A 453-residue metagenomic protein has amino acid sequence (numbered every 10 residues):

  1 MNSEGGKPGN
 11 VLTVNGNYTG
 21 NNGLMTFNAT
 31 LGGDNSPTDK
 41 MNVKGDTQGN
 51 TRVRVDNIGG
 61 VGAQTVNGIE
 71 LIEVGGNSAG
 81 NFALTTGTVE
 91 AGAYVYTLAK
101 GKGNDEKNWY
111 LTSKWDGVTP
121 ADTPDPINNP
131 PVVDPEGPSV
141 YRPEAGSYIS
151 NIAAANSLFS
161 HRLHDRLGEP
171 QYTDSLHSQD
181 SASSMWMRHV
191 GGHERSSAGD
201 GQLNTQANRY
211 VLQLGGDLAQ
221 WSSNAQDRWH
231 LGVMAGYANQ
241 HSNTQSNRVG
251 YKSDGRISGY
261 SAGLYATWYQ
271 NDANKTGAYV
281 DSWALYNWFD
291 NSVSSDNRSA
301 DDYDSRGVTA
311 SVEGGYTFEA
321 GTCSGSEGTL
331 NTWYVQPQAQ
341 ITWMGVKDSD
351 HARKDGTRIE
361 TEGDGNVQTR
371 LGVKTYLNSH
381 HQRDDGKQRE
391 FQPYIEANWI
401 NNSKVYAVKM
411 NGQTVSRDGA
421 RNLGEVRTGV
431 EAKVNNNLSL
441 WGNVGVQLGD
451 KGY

Functional and structural regions predicted by a protein language model:
M1-D46, N50-R52, D56-N57, V61-W115 (+1 more regions): Extracellular beta-solenoid/beta-roll
T26, S184-R188, H230-M234, Y265 (+5 more regions): Residue-level detector of the transmembrane beta-barrel scaffold of outer-membrane proteins
M41-T47, S181, Q206-L212, R256-Y260 (+5 more regions): Residues that define the transmembrane beta-barrel architecture of outer-membrane proteins
G62-S78, G201-Q220, R358-N366: Short secondary-structure subsegments characteristic of cysteine-rich extracellular domains
I127-S326, V444-G445, D450-G452: Outer membrane beta-barrel translocator domains of Type V secretion systems
G263, Q338, G345, K354-Y453: Outer membrane beta-barrel transmembrane domains
T322-L330, R383-Q388: Short helix/loop segment immediately N-terminal to the Walker
S349: Structured binding elements
